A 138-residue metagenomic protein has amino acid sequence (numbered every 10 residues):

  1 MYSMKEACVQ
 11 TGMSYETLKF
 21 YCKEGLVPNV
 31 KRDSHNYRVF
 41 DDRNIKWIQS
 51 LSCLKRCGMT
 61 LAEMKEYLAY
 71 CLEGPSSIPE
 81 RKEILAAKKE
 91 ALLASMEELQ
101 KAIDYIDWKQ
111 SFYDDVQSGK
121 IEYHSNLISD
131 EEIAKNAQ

Functional and structural regions predicted by a protein language model:
M1-A69: Basic helix-turn-helix/winged-helix DNA-binding cores and closely related short helical interaction motifs
R56-E83, A87-K88: Amphipathic alpha-helical dimerization/coiled-coil segments that flank or bridge DNA-binding/regulatory modules
P75-Q138: C-terminal regulatory/oligomerization modules of transcriptional regulators
